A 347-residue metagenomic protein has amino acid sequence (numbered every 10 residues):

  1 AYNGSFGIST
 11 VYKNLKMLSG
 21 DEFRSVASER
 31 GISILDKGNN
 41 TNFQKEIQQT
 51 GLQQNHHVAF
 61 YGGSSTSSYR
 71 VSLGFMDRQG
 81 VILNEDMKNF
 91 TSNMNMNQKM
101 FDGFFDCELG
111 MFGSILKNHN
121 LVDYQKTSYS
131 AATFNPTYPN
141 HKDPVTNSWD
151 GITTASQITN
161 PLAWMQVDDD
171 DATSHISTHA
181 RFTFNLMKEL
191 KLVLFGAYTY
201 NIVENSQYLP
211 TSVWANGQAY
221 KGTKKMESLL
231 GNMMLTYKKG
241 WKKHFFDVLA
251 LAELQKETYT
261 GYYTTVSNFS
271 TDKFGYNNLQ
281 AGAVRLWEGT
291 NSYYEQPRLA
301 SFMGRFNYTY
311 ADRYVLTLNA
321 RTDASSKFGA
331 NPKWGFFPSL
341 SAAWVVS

Functional and structural regions predicted by a protein language model:
A1, Q53-N55, S68, G74-Q79: A beta-strand signature from Gram-negative outer-membrane beta-barrel systems, especially the internal plug domain
A1, S68-S72, D106-E108, K191-V193 (+4 more regions): Residue-level detector of the transmembrane beta-barrel scaffold of outer-membrane proteins
N3-N39, V81-L83, T91-S177, V193-S301 (+1 more regions): Surface-exposed loop/interface segments of Gram-negative outer-membrane beta-barrel transport/assembly proteins
G4, L73-Q79, L316-S325: Transmembrane beta-strand segments that form the barrel wall of outer-membrane beta-barrel proteins
S19, V58-S64, M94-Q98, T178-F184 (+3 more regions): Residues on the lipid-exposed face of transmembrane beta-strands in outer-membrane beta-barrel proteins
G51-Q53, V81-N84, S326-P332: Solvent-exposed loop/turn segments connecting transmembrane beta-strands in outer-membrane beta-barrel proteins
Q53, S64-S65, F101-G103, N185-M187 (+3 more regions): Outer-membrane beta-barrel channels and translocator barrels
S92-M94, G231, A300-F306, Y310 (+2 more regions): Extended, hydrophobic alpha-helical segments in both membrane/secreted and soluble proteins
